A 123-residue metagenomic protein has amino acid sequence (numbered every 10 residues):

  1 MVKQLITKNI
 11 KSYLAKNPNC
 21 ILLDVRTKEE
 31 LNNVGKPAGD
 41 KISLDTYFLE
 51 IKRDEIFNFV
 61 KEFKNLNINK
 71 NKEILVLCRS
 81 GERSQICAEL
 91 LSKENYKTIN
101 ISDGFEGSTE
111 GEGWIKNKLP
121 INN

Functional and structural regions predicted by a protein language model:
M1-C20, K28-E73, E82-N123: Rhodanese-like catalytic fold shared by cysteine-dependent sulfurtransferases and DSP/PTP-type phosphatases
V76-L77: Short, surface-exposed ligand- or partner-binding patches at beta-edge/loop junctions that are enriched in aromatics
